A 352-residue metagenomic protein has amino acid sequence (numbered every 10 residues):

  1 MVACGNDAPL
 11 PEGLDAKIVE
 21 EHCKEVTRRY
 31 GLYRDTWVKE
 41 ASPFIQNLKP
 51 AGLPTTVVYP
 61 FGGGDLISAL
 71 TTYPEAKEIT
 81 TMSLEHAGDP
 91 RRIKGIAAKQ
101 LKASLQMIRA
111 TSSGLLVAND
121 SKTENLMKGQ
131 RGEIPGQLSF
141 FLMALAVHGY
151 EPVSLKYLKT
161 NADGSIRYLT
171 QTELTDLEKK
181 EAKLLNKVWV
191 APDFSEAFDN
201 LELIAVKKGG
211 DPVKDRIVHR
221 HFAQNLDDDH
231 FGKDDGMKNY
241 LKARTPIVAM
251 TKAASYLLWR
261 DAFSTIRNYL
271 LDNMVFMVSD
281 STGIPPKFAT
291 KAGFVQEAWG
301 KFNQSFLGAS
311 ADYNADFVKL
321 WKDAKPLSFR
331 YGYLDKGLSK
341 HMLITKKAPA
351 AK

Functional and structural regions predicted by a protein language model:
M1-S112, S195, E202, K207-K352: Non-globular targeting/processing and membrane-anchoring segments
G63-P74, P90, G114-L142: Short, thiol/selenol-centered motifs that function as redox-active sites or metal-ligating centers
I79-K128, V153-K183: Thiol-based oxidoreductase modules, predominantly thioredoxin-like and allied folds used for disulfide exchange
M143-H148, P152-D228: Active-site/pore-lining binding-face segments in mid-to-C-terminal subdomains
